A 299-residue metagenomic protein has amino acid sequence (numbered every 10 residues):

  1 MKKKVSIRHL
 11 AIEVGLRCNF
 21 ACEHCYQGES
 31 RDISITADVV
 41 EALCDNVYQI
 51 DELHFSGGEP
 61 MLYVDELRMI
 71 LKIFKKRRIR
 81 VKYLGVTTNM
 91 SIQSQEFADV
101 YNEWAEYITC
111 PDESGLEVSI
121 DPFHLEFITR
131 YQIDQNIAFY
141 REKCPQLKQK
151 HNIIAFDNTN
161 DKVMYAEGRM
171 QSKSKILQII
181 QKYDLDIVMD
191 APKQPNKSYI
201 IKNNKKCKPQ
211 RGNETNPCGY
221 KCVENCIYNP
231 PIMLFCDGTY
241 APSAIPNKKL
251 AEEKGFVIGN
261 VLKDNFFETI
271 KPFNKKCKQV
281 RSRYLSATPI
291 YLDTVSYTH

Functional and structural regions predicted by a protein language model:
M1-D38, A244: Canonical Radical SAM [4Fe-4S] cluster-binding loop centered on the CxxxCxxC motif and its immediate flanking residues
M1-S6, F266-A287: Short, charged low-complexity linear segments at domain edges
Y26-I35, I50-Y63, R80-E96, C110-Q132 (+1 more regions): Core AdoMet radical
A42-N46: A short, N-terminal amphipathic alpha-helix
L67-K72, S94-E106: Distinct, well-ordered alpha-helical segments
W104-P272: Radical SAM enzyme [4Fe-4S]-AdoMet core and its adjacent flexible, acidic and glycine-rich loops/tails across
Y291-D293: Charged phosphate-binding loop/patch that engages nucleotide di/tri-phosphates or the phosphate backbone of nucleic
T298-H299: Conserved small/polar residues in nucleotide/adenosyl-binding loops
